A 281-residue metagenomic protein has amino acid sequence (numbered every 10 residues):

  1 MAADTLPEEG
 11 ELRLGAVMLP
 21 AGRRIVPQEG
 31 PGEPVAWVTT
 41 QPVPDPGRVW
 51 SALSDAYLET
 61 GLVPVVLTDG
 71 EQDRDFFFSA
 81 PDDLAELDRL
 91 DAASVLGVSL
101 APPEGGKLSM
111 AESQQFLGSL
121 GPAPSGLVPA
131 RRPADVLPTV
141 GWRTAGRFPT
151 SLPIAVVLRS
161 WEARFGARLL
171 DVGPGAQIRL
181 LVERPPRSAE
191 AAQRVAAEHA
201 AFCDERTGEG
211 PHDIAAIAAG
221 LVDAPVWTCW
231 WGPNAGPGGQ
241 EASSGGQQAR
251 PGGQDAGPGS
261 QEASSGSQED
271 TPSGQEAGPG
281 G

Functional and structural regions predicted by a protein language model:
A2-V136: Extended, low-hydrophobicity segments enriched in charged/polar residues
W50-S54, L158, A196: A generic alpha-helix structural signal
D55-Y57, L117-G118, W161, L169-V172 (+1 more regions): A general structural signal for short secondary-structure junctions and capping/turn motifs
G118-E162: Surface-exposed, low-hydrophobicity interaction/linker segments
L152, V156, L169-E241, E276-G281: Alpha-helical oligomerization segments
P233, Q240-E241, Q247, Q254 (+3 more regions): Intrinsically disordered, low-complexity repeat/linker tracts enriched for polar/charged residues
